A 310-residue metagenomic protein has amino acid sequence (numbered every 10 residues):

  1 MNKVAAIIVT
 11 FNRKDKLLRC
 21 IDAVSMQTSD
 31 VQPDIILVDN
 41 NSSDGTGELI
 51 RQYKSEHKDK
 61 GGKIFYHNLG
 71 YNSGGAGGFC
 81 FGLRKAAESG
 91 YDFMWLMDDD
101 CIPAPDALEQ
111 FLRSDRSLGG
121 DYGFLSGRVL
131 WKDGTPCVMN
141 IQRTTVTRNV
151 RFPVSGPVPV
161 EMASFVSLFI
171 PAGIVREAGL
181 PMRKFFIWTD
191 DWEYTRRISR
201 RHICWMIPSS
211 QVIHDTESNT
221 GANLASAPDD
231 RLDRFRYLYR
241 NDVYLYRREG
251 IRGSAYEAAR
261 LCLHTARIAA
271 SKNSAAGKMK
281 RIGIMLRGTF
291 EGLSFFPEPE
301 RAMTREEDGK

Functional and structural regions predicted by a protein language model:
D22-Q32: Short, acidic, metal-binding catalytic loop of nucleotide-sugar glycosyltransferases
A23, D39-I50, Y71, C101-I102: A conserved acidic beta->alpha catalytic loop
N68-S89: Glycine-rich, basic loop-to-helix element that forms the pyrophosphate-binding segment of sugar-nucleotide handling
Y91-D100: Short beta-strand-to-loop acidic/aromatic patch adjacent to the donor-nucleotide binding site
D106-M139: Conserved donor NDP-sugar-binding/catalytic core segment of glycosyltransferases
R151-I170: A recurrent flexible, glycine/aromatic-enriched loop bordering the glycosyltransferase active site that acts as
L168, I174-G179, K184-S210: A short, conserved alpha-helix in the catalytic core of glycosyltransferases
G250-K310: Non-catalytic, C-terminal membrane-associated alpha-helical segments of glycosyltransferases
